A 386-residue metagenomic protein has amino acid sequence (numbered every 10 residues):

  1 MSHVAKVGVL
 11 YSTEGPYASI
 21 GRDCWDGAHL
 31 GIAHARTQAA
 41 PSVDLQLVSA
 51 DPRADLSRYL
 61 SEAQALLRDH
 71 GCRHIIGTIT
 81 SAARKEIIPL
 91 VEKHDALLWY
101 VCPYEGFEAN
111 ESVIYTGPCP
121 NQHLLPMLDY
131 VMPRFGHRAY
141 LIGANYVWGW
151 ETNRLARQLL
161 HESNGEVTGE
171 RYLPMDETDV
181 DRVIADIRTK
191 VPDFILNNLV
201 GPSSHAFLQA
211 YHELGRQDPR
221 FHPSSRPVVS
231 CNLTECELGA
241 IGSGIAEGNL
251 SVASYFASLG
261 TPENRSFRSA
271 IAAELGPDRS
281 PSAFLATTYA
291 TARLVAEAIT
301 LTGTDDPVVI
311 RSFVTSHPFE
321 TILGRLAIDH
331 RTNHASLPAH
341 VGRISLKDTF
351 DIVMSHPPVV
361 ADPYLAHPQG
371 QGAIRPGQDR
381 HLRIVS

Functional and structural regions predicted by a protein language model:
A5, I322-S386: Solvent-exposed, acidic/polar segments of extracytosolic/periplasmic ligand-binding ectodomains
G8-G27, A50-P52, S280-F284: Extracytoplasmic "Venus flytrap"
D23-C24, Q38-G106: Beta-alpha junction/loop-to-helix N-cap segments that form part of ligand/metal-binding clefts
Q38-A54, N110-S112, H161-E177: Short beta-strand elements in bilobed, periplasmic/extracellular small-molecule ligand-binding domains
L67-I79, W99-V101, Y140-L141, V191-F207 (+3 more regions): Periplasmic-binding protein-like
T116-R171: An alpha-beta-alpha
Y211-Y289: Extracellular/periplasmic periplasmic-binding protein-like sensory domains
T300-S312: Short, charged, surface-exposed loops that flank catalytic or proteolytic processing sites
